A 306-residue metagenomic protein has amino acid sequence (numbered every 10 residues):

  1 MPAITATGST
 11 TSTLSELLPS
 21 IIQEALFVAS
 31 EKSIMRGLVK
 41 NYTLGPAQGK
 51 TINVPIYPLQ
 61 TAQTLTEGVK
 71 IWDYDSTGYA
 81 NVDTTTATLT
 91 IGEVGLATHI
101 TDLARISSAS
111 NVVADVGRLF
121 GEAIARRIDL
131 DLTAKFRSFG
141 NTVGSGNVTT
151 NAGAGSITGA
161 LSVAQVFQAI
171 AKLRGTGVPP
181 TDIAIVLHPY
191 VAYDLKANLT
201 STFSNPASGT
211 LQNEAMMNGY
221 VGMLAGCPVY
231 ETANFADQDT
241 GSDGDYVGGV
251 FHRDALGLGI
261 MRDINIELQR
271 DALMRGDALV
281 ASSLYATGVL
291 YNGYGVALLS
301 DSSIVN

Functional and structural regions predicted by a protein language model:
M1-S33, G37, N41, P46 (+4 more regions): Protruding loop/beta-arch "assembly-hinge" segments enriched in small, turn-prone residues
A25, A29-V94: Assembly/oligomerization interface modules of large self-assembling protein complexes
A62-L65, S108-A109, D194-A197, G288-L290: Short helix/loop capping segments that flank catalytic or ligand/cofactor-binding pockets
W72-A114, R118, E122: Long, hydrophobic/aromatic-enriched structural stretches that serve as scaffold segments
T101-T176, A297-N306: Alpha-helical scaffold segments that mediate packing/assembly in large oligomeric complexes
N141-M217: Extended, solvent-exposed, turn-rich assembly/linker loops in the middle of proteins
N213-E231, A236: Short Gly/Thr-rich strand-loop-strand
